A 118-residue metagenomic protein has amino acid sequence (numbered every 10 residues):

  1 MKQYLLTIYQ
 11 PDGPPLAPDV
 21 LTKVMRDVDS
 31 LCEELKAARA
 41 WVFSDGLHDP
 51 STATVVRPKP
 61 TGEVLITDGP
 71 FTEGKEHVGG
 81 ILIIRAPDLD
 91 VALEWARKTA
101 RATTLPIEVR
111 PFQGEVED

Functional and structural regions predicted by a protein language model:
M1-D118: Conserved, structured core segments of small domains
